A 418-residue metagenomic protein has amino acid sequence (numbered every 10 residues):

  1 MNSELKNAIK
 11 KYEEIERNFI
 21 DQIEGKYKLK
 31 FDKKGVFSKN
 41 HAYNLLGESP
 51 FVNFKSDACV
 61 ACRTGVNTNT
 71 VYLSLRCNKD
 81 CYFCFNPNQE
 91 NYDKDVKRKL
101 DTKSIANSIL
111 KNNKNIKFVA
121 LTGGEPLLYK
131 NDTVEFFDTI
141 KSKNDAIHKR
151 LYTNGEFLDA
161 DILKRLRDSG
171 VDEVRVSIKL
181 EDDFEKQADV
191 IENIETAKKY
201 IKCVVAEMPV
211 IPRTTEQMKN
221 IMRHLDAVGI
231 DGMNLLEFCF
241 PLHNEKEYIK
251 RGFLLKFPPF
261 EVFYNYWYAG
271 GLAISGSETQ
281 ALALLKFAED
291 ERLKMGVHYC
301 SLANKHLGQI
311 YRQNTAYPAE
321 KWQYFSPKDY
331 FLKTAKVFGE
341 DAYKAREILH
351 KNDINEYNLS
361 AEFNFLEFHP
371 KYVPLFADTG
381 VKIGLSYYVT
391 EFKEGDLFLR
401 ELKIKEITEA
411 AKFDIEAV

Functional and structural regions predicted by a protein language model:
M1-T70, K79, I348-V418: Flexible, acidic/Gly-rich N-terminal and inter-domain linker regions that tether and position cofactor-handling modules
D57-L100: Canonical Radical SAM [4Fe-4S] cluster-binding loop centered on the CxxxCxxC motif and its immediate flanking residues
N88-L100, K114-Y129, K143-L158, S169-V190 (+2 more regions): Core AdoMet radical
I109-N113, L166-G170, I194-K199, D226-A227: Acidic (Asp/Glu)-rich catalytic clusters
K130-D138, D159-R167, K186-V190, M218-I221: Distinct, well-ordered alpha-helical segments
R165-K179, M222-L235, P318-T334: Structural recognition of alpha->loop->beta junctions
A188-G276, L282-G308: Conserved C-terminal portion of the radical SAM core fold that forms the substrate/S-adenosylmethionine-binding
F260-K382: C-terminal accessory regions of radical SAM enzymes
